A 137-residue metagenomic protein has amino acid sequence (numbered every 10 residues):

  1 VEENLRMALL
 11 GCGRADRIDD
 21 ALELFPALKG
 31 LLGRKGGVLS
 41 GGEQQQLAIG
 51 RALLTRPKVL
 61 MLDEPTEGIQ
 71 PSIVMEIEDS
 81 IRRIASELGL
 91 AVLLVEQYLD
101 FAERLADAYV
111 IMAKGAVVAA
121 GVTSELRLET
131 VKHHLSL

Functional and structural regions predicted by a protein language model:
V1-I18, F25-K29, G121: ABC-type ATPase nucleotide-binding domains, specifically the catalytic core motifs of the NBD
K35-L39, E43: Conserved ABC ATPase signature
A52-L53: ABC ATPase C-loop
R56: Conserved catalytic motifs of ABC-family nucleotide-binding domains
L60-E64: Catalytic Walker B motif of ABC-type/P-loop ATPase nucleotide-binding domains
M75-L88: Helical segment within the ABC ATPase nucleotide-binding domain
E96-Q97: H-loop/switch region of ABC-family ATPase nucleotide-binding domains
